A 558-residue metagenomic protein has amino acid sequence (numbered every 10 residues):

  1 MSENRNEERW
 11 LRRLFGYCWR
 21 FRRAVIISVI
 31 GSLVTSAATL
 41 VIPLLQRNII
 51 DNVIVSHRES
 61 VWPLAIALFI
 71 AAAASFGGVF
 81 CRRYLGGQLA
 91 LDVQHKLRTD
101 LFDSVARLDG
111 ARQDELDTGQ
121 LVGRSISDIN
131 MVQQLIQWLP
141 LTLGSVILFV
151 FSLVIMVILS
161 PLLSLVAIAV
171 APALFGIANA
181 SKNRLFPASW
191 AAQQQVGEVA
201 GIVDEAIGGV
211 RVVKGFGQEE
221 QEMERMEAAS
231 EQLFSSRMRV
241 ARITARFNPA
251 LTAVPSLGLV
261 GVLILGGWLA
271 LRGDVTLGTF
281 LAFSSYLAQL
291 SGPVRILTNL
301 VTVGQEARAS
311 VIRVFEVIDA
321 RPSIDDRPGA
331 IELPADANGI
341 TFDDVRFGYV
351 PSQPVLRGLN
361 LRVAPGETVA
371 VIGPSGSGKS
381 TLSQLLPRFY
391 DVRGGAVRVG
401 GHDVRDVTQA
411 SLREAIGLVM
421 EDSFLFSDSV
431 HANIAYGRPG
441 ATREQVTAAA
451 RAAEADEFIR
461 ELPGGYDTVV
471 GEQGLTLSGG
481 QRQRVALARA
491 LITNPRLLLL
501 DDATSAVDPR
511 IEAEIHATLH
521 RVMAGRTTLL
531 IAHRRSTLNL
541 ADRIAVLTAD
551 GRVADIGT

Functional and structural regions predicted by a protein language model:
M1-L40, I54-L68, R82-G86, A90 (+9 more regions): Membrane-integrated ABC transporters
S2-R5, L91, T99-G123, S127-I129 (+7 more regions): Short intracellular "coupling" helices and adjacent cytoplasmic loop segments at the cytosolic face of multi-pass
W10, C18, G86, A106-V150 (+1 more regions): Juxtamembrane loop-to-helix connectors within ABC transporter transmembrane domains
R20, A24-V34, N48, L141-A191 (+2 more regions): Transmembrane helices of ABC transporter permease
R22-R23, G110-A111, S127-L135, L139 (+6 more regions): An intracellular "coupling" helix at the cytosolic face of ABC transporter transmembrane type-1 domains
V25-G78, V157-L162, V260, G273-L277: Transmembrane helix-loop-helix hairpins at lipid-water interfaces of multipass membrane proteins, especially the type-1
Q218, R242, L290-V317: Cytosolic ends of transmembrane helices, especially the final helix of ABC transmembrane type-1 domains
D326, I331-T558: ABC-type nucleotide-binding domain
